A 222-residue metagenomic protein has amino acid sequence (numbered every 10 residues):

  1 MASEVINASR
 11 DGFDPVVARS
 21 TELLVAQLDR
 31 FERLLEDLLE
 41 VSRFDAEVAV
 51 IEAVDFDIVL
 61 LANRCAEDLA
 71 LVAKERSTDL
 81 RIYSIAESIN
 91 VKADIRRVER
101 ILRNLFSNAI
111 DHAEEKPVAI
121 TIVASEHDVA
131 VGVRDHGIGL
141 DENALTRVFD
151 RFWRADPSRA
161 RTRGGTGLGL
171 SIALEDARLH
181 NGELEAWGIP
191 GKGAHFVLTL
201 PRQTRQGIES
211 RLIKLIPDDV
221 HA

Functional and structural regions predicted by a protein language model:
V16, A46-I51, N90-A93: Conserved micro-motifs of the catalytic ATP-binding
L23-F31: Short alpha-helical segment of the dimerization/phosphotransfer core of two-component systems
E52-D57, K74, D79-I89, E126: Conserved catalytic submotifs in the C-terminal HATPase_c
A109-I110: Short helix-loop "hinge" at the ATP-lid/N-box region of the Bergerat-fold HATPase_c
P117-H127: Short beta-strand/loop element within the Bergerat-fold HATPase_c
L140-F152, L212-I213: Short conserved segment of the HATPase_c
